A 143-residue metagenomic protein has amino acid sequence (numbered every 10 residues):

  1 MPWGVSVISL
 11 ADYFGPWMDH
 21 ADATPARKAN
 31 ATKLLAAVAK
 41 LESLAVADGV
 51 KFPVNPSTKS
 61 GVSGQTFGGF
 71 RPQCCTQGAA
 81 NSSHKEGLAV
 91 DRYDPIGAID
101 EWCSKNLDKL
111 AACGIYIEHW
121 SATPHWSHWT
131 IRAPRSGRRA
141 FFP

Functional and structural regions predicted by a protein language model:
M1-F52: Active-site acidic/histidine clusters and adjacent loop/turn architecture that either coordinate catalytic ions
S6, W17, K51, S63-T66 (+3 more regions): Compositionally biased, intrinsically disordered low-complexity regions
A29, Q73, A140-F141: Small/flexible residues
L35-Q77: Extended, low-complexity, intrinsically disordered C-terminal regulatory tails of eukaryotic serine/threonine kinases
A80-P143: Catalytic cores and adjacent binding grooves of peptidoglycan-active enzymes
